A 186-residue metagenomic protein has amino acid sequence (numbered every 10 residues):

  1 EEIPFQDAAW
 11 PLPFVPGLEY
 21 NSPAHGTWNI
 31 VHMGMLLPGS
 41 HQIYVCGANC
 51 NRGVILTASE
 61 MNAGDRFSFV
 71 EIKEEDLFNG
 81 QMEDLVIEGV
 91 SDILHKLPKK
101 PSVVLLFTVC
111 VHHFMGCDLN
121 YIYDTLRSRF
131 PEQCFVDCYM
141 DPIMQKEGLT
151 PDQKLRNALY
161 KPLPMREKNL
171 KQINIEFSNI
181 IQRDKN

Functional and structural regions predicted by a protein language model:
E1-N186: An N-terminal assembly and electron-transfer interface module characteristic of large anaerobic redox and radical
